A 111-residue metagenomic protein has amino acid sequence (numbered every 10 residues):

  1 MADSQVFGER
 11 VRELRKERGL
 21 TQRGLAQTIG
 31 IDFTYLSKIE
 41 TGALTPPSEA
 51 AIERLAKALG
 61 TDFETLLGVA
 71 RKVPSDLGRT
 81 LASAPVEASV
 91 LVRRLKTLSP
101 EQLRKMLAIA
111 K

Functional and structural regions predicted by a protein language model:
M1-E17, R104: A short, Lys/Arg-rich alpha-helix, primarily the initiator
V11, Q22, F33, E49-I52: Helix-turn-helix DNA-binding elements, focusing on the entry/boundary residues of the two helices that contact DNA
R15, A26, A56: The alpha-helix within a helix-turn-helix
G19-K38, L66-G68: Short alpha-helical DNA-recognition segment
D32, A43, A70-P74: The DNA-recognition helices of helix-turn-helix-type DNA-binding domains
E40, P47, A51, A70: DNA major-groove recognition helix of helix-turn-helix
A50-T65: DNA major-groove recognition helix of helix-turn-helix/homeodomain DNA-binding modules
R71-K111: Interfacial/linker helices and their anchor residues that mediate assembly or domain coupling
